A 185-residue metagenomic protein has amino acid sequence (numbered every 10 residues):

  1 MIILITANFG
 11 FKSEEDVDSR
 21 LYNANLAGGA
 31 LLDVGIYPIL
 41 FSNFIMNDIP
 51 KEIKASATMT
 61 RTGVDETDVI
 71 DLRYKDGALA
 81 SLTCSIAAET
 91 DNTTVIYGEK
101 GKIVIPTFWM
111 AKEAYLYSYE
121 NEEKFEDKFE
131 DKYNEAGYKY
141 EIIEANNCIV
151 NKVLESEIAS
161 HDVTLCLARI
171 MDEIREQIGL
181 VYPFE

Functional and structural regions predicted by a protein language model:
M1-I53: Predominantly a Rossmann-like dinucleotide-binding segment in NAD(P)-dependent oxidoreductases
D16-Y22, L116, E120-K124: The feature captures the short pre-catalytic strand/loop hairpin that immediately precedes and shapes the active-site
L26-L32, D127-A136: A short glycine-threonine-serine/GTX helix/turn-capping micro-motif
G29, D33-L40, D48, D65 (+3 more regions): Generic recognition of short, well-ordered alpha-helical interface segments
G29, F108-W109, Y182-E185: Short alpha-helical linear motifs
L40-E113, K132, I143-K152: Contiguous beta-strand/loop segments that form the cofactor/metal-binding neighborhood of enzyme cores
K75, N147-E185: C-terminal helix-rich "cap/oligomerization" subdomain common to oxidoreductases
E130-I143, A159: Active-site loop of classical SDR/Rossmann-like NAD(P)-dependent oxidoreductases, centered on the catalytic Tyr-X3-Lys
